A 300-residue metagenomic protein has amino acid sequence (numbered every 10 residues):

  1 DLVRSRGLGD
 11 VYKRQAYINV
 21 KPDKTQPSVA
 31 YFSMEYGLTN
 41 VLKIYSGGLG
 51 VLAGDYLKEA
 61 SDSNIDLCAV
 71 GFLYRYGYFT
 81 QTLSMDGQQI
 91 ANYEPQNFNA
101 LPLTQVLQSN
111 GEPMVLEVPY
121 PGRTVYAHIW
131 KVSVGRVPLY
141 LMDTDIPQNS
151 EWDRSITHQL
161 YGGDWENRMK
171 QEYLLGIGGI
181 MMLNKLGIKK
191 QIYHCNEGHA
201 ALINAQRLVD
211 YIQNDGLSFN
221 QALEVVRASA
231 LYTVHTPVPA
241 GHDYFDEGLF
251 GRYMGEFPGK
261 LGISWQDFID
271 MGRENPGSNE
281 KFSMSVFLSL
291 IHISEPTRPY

Functional and structural regions predicted by a protein language model:
D1-Y12, I291-Y300: Single conserved hydrophobic/aromatic residue that forms the stacking wall/gate of nucleotide- or nucleobase-binding
S5-R6, D10-E35, S133-D153: Conserved oxyanion/phosphate-binding beta-strand-loop segments in alpha/beta enzyme cores
K13, N19, S46, D86-V132: Extended, Lys/Arg-enriched charged tracts that mediate electrostatic binding to polyanionic substrates
T39-V70, N149, Y161-Q191, C195: A conserved hydrophobic secondary-structure block that centers on an alpha-helix together with its immediately flanking
Y56, N220-Y232, V238, W265-L290 (+1 more regions): Membrane-proximal helix-turn-helix segments that form the acceptor-binding/catalytic region of lipid-linked
K58-F98: Hydrophobic or amphipathic alpha-helical targeting/insertion segments
G77, Y173-G248: Conserved nucleotide-sugar donor-interacting segment of glycosyltransferase catalytic cores, predominantly GT-B
N110-M181, T233-V234, D246-K260, S264: Active-site cores of enzymes that catalyze phosphoryl transfer or operate on phosphate-rich substrates
